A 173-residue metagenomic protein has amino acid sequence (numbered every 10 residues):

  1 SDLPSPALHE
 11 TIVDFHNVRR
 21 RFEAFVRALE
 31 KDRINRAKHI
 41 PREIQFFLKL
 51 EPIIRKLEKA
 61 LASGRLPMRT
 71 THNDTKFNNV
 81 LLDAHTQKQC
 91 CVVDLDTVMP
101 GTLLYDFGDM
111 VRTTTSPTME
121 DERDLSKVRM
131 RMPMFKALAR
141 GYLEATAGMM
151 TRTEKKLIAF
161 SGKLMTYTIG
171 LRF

Functional and structural regions predicted by a protein language model:
P4-H72, F77, L81-C91, L164: ATP-dependent phospho-/nucleotidyl transfer catalytic cores
F22, I44, L104-F107, K155 (+1 more regions): Alpha-helix initiation and N-capping motif
D83-T86, L143-T151: Short, charged, low-hydrophobicity "junction" segments
V93-V98: Activation of the activation-loop gatekeeper triad in protein kinase-fold domains
P100, L104-G148, M165-F173: Active-site activation/catalytic loop segments of kinase-like enzymes and analogous catalytic loops in related
M150-M165: All-alpha amphipathic helical-bundle segments outside canonical DNA-binding/catalytic cores that form hydrophobic
